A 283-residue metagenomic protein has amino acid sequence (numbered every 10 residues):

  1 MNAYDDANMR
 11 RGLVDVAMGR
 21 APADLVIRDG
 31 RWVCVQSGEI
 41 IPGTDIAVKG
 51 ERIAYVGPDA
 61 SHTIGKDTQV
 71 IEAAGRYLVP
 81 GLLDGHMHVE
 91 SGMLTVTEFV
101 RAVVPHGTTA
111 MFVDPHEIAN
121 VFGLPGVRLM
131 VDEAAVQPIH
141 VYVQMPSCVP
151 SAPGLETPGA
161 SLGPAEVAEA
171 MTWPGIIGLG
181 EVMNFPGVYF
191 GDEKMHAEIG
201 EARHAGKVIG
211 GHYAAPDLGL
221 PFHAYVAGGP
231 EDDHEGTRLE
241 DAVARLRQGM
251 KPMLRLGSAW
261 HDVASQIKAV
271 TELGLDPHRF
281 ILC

Functional and structural regions predicted by a protein language model:
N2-A17, A21-P22, T97-V208: Divalent-metal coordination cores built from histidine and acidic residues
N2-P80: Histidine-rich, glycine-flanked metal-binding segment
G30, I46, E51, G75 (+5 more regions): Divalent metal-coordination and catalytic microenvironments
P58-D59, P115-I118, P146-C148, N184 (+3 more regions): Short, ordered loop/turn segments at secondary-structure junctions
R76-F99: Di-metal (Zn2+ and/or Mg2+/Mn2+) metal-binding site signature of metallo-dependent hydrolases with the MBL/beta-CASP
V79-G85, V113-H116, Q144, G180-V182 (+3 more regions): Active-site neighborhood of phospho(di)ester-bond hydrolases with catalytic His/Asp-centered motifs
G126, S161-E181, G187-L254, W260-L282: Histidine/acidic residue-rich metal-binding segments in metalloenzymes
